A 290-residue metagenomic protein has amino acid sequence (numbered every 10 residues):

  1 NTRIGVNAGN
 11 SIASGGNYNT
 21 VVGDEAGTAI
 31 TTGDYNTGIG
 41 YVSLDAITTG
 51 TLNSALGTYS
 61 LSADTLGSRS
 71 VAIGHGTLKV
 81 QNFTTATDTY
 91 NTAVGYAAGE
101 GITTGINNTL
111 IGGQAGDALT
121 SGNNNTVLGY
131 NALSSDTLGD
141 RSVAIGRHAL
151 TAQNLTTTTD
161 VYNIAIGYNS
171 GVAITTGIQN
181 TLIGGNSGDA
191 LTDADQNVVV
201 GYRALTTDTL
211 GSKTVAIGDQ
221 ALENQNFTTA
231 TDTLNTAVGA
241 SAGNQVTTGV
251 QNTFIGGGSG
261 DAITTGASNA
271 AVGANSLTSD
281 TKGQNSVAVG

Functional and structural regions predicted by a protein language model:
N1-G290: Glycine- and small/polar-enriched repetitive beta-structure motifs of secreted/surface proteins
